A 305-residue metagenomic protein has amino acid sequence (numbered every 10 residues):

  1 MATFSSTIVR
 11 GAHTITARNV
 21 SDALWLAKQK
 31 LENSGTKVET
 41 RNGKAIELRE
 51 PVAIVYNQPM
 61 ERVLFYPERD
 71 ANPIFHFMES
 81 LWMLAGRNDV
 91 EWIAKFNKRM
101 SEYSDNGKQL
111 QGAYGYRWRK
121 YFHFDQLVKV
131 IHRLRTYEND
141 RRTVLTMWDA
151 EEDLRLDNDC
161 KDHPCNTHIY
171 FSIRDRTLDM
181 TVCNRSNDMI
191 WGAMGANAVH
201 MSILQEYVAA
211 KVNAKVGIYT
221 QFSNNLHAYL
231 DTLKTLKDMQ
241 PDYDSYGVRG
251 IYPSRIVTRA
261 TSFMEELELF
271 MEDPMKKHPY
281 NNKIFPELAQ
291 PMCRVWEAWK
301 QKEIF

Functional and structural regions predicted by a protein language model:
M1-F305: Terminal, non-catalytic protein-protein interaction segments that mediate quaternary/complex assembly
